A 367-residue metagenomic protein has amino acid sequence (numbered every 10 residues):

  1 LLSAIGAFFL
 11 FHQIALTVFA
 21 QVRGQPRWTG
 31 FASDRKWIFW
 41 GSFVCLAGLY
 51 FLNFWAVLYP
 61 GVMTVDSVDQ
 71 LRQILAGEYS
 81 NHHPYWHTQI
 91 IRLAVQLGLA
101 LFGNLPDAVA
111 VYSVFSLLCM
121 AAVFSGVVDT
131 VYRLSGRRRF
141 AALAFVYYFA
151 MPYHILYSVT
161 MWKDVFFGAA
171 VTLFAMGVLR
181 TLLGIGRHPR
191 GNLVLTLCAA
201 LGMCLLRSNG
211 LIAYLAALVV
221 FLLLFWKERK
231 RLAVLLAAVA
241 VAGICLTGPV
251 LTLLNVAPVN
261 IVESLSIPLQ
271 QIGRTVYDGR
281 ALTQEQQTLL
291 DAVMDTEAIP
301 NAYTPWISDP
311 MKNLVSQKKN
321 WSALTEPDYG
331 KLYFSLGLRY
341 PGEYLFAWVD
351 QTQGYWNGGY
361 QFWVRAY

Functional and structural regions predicted by a protein language model:
L1-F51: Start-transfer (signal-anchor) and selected internal transmembrane alpha helices of multi-pass inner/ER membrane
F9, Q13, V114-S135, L173: Transmembrane-helix motifs of polytopic, lipid-linked glycan transferases
I38-G41, S125-A150, A169, G191: Transmembrane-helix signature of polytopic, membrane-embedded enzymes that assemble or transfer cell-envelope glycans
A47, A141-P152, A200-C204: Short helix- or helix-capping micro-motifs that position conserved polar/aromatic residues at function-defining sites
V57-Q70, E78-A94, G98, F102-D107: Extracytoplasmic catalytic/substrate-binding loops of multi-pass membrane glycan-assembly enzymes
V65, L156-F166, L206: Short acidic/glycine- and proline-prone juxtamembrane loop motifs at membrane-interface regions of multi-pass membrane
N192-R207, L218-V219, A240-G243: Membrane-interface alpha helices of multi-pass inner-membrane proteins
V256-Y367: Membrane-proximal stem/loop segments at transmembrane-domain junctions that anchor or position
